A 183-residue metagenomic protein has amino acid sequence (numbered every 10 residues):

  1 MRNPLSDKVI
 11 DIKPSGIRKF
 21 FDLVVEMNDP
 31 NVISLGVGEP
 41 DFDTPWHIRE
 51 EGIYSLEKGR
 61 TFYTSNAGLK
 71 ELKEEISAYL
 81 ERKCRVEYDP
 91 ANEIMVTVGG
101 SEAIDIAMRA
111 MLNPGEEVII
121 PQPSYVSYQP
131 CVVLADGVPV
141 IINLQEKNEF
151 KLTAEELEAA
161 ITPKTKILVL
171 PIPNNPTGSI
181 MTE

Functional and structural regions predicted by a protein language model:
M1-V9: Generic N-terminal amphipathic, Lys/Arg-enriched alpha-helix
I10-G99, I106: N-terminal small-domain helix-loop-helix segment of the aminotransferase-like
L23, A107, E156-A160: CheY-like receiver
E87-I94, P114-E117, K164: Short acidic capping loops at alpha-helix termini that bridge into adjacent secondary structure
A110-V132: Conserved PLP-anchoring active-site segment centered on the Schiff-base-forming lysine
L134-V140: A short helix-loop-beta submotif of the ANL/AMP-binding
V140, E146-E183: Active-site phosphate-binding strand-loop segment of PLP-dependent enzymes
